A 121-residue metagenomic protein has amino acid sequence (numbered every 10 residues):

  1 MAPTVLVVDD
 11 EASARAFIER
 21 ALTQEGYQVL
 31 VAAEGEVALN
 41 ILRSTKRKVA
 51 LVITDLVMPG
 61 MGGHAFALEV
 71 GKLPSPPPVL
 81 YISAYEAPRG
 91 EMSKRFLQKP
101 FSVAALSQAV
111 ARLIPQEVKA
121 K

Functional and structural regions predicted by a protein language model:
A16-Q24: Charged docking surfaces used in two-component/phosphorelay signaling
V31-L51: Acidic, metal-coordinating helix/loop segments flanking the phosphotransfer/catalytic sites of two-component signaling
E34-V37, M61-F66: Acidic catalytic/metal-coordinating carboxylates
R43-R47, E69-P76, Y85-R89: Conserved phosphotransfer cores of two-component systems
D55: Active-site residues of response regulator receiver
M58: Receiver (REC) domain active-site loop signature in two-component systems and cognate sites in sensor histidine kinases
K99: A Lys-centered signature of the CheY-like receiver
